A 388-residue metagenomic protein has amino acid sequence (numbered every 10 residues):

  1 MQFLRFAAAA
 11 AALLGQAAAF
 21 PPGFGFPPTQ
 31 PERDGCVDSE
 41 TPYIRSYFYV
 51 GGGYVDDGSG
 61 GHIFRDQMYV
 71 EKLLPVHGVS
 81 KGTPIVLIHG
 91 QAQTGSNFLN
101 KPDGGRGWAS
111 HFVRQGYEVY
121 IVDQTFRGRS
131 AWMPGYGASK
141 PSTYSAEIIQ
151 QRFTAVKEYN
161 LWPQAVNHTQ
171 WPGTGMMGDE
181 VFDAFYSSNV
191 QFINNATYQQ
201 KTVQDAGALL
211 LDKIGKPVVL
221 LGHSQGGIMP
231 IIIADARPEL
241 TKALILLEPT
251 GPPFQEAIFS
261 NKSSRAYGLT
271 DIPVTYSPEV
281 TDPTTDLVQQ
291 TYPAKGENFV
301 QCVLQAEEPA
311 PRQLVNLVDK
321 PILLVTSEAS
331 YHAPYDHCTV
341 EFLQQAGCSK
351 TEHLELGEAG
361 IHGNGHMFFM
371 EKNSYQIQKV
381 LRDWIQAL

Functional and structural regions predicted by a protein language model:
M1-P21: Fungal secretory targeting signals
G23-S80: N-terminal cap/lid segment of alpha/beta-hydrolase-fold proteins
H77-P163, N167: Short, surface-exposed "cap/lid" segments of acyl-processing enzymes
P163, Q170-P172, M176-V219: Conserved acidic catalytic loop of the alpha/beta-hydrolase fold
L221-P230: Gly/Ala-rich beta-loop-alpha elbow adjacent to hydrolase catalytic centers
M229, Y331-C338: Conserved alpha/beta-hydrolase "acid-adjacent" motif
V318, L324-T326: Short beta-strand/loop motif that positions the catalytic acidic residue of the alpha/beta-hydrolase fold
A359-L388: Catalytic active-site module of serine/aspartate enzymes centered on a nucleophile-bearing elbow/loop
